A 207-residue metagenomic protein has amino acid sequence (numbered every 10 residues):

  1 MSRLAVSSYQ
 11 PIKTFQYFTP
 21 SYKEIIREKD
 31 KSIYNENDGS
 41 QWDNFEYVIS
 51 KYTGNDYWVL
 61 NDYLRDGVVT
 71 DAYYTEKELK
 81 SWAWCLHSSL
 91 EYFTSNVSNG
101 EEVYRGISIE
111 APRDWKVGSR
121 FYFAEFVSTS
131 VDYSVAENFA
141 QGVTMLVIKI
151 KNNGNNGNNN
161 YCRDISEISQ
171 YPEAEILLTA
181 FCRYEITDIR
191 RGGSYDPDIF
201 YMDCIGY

Functional and structural regions predicted by a protein language model:
M1-Y207: Mono-ADP-ribosyltransferase
